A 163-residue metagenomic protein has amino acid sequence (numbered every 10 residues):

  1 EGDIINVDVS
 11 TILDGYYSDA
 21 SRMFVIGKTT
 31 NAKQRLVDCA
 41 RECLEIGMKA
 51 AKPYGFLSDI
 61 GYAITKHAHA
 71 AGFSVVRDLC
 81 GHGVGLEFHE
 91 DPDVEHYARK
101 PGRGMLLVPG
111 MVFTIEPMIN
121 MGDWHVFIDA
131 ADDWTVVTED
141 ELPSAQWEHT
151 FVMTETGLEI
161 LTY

Functional and structural regions predicted by a protein language model:
E1-Y163: Active-site neighborhoods and metal-handling regions in enzymes and metal-associated proteins
